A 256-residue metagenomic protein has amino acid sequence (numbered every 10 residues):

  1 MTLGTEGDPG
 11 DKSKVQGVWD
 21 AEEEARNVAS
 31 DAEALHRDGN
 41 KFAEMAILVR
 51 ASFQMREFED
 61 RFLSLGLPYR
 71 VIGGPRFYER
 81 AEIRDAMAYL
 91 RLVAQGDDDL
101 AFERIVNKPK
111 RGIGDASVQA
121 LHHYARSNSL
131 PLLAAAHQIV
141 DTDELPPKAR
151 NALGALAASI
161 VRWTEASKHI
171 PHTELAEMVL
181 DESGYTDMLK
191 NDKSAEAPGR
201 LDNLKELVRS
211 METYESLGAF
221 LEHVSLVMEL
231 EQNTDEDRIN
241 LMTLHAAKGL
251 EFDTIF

Functional and structural regions predicted by a protein language model:
M1-P68, R91-Q95, R150, S167: Helicase P-loop NTPase motor core
K41, S52-L67, R76, R80 (+1 more regions): Conserved helicase C-terminal RecA-like lobe
